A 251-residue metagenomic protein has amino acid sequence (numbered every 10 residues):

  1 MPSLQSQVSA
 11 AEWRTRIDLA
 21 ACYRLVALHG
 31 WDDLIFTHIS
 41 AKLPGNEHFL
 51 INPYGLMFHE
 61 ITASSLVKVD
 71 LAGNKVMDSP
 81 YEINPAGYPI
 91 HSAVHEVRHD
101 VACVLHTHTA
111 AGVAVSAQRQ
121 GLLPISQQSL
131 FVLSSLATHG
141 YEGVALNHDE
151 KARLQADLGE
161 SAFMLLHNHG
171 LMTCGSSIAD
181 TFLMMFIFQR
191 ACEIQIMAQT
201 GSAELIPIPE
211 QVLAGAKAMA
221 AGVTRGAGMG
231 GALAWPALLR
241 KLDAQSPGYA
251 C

Functional and structural regions predicted by a protein language model:
M1-C251: Glycine-rich flexible loops
